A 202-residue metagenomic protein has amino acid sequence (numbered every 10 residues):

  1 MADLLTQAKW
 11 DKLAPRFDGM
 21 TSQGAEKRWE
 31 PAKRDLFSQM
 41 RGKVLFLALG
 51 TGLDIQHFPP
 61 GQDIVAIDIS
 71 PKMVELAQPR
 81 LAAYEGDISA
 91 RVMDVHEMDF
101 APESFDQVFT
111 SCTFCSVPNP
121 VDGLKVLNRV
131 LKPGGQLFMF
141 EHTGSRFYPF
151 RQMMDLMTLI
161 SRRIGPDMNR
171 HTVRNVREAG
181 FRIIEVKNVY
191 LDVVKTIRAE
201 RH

Functional and structural regions predicted by a protein language model:
M1-R41, L53-D54, L76, Q152-L159 (+1 more regions): Conserved class I S-adenosyl-L-methionine
L4, T21-Q23, F138-T196: C-terminal alpha-helical "lid/dimerization" subdomain adjacent to the S-adenosyl-L-methionine
K43-E97: Class I SAM-dependent methyltransferase SAM/SAH-binding core
D63, G134-Q136: Short glycine-centered segments of the SAM/dcSAM-binding site in methyltransferase folds
H96-V108: A short acidic, Gly/Pro-enriched loop at the edge of an enzyme's catalytic core that lines a small-molecule cofactor
Q107-N119: A short SAM/SAH-binding and catalytic strip from SAM-dependent methyltransferases
V121-P133: A short glycine-rich, Lys/Arg-flanked "PGG" loop and its adjoining helix->strand segment in the class I
T196-H202: C-terminal lobe and adjacent flexible extensions of AdoMet/dcAdoMet transferase-like proteins
